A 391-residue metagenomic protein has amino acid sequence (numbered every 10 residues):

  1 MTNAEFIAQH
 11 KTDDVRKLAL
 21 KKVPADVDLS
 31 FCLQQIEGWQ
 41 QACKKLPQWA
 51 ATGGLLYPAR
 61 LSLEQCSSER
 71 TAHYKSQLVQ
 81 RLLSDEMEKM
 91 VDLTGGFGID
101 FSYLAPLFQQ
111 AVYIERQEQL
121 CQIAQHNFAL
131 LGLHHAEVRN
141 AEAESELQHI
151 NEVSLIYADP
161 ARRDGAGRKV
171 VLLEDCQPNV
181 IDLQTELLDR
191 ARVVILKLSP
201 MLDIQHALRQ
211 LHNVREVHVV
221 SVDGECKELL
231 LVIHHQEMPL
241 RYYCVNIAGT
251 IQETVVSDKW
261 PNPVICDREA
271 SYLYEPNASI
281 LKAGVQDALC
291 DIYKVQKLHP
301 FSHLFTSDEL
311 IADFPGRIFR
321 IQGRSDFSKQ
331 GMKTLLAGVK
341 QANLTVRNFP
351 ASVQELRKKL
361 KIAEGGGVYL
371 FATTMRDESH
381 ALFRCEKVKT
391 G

Functional and structural regions predicted by a protein language model:
M1-G391: SAM-dependent transferase fold signal centered on methyltransferase-like domains, encompassing both Class I
